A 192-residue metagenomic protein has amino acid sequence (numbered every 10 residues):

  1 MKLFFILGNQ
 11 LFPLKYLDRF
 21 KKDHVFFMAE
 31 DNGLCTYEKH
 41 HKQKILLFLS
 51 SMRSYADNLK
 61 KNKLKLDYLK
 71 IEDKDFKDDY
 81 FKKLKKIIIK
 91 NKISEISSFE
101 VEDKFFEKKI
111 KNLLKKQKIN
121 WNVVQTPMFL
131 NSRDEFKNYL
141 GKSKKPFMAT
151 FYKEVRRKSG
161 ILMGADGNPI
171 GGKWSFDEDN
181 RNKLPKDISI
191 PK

Functional and structural regions predicted by a protein language model:
M1-I71: N-terminal beta-strand-loop-alpha-helix module at the start of alpha/beta ligand-binding or catalytic domains
F12, L34, K74, K104 (+1 more regions): Surface-exposed, flexible loop/turn segments at secondary-structure boundaries
I71-E72, V101: Short strand-loop junctions, especially beta-strand C-caps/beta-turns that link beta-sheets to coils or alpha-helices
E72-D78: Acidic-and-aromatic substrate-binding clefts and catalytic sites of carbohydrate-active enzymes
D79-K192: Beta-rich, aromatic/charged-enriched effector core domains that present basic-aromatic interfaces for binding
